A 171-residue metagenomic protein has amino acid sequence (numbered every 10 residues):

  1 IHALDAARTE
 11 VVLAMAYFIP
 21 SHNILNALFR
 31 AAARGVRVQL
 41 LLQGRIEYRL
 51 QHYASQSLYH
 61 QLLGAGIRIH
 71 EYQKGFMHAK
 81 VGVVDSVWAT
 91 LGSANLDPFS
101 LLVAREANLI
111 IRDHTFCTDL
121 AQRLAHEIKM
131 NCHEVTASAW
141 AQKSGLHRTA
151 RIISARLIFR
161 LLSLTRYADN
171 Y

Functional and structural regions predicted by a protein language model:
A3-D5: Structural alpha-helical scaffold elements that stabilize or flank donor/cofactor-binding regions in carbohydrate
A7-L13, Y17-Y171: PLD/PLD-like phosphodiesterase catalytic module centered on the HKD motif
